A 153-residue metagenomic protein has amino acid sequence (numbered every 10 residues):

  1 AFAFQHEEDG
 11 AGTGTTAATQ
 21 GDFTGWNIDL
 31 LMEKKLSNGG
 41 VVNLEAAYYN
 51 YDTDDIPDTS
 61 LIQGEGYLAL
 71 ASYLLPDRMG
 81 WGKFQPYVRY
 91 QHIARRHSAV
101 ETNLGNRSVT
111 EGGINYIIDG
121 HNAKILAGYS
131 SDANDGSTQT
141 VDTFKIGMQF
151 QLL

Functional and structural regions predicted by a protein language model:
A1-F2, I114, K124, N134: Outer-membrane beta-barrel proteins and related beta-barrel translocases across Gram-negative bacteria
A1-H97, Y116: Detector for outer-membrane/organellar transmembrane beta-barrel domains, recognizing the amphipathic beta-strand
A18-G21, I56-L61, A99-R107, A133-V141: Solvent-exposed loop/turn segments connecting transmembrane beta-strands in outer-membrane beta-barrel proteins
Q63-E65, T110, F144: A structural detector for short beta-strand units
L68, Q85, R107-G112, K124: Short amphipathic alpha-helical surface patches that serve as generic macromolecular interface elements
R89-I93, L104-E111, S130: Small/polar glycine-rich anion-binding or flexible loop at a beta-alpha turn
G112-G128: C-terminal closing repeat unit and adjoining cap/tail of repeat-based domains
T140-L153: Outer-membrane beta-barrel "beta-signal"
